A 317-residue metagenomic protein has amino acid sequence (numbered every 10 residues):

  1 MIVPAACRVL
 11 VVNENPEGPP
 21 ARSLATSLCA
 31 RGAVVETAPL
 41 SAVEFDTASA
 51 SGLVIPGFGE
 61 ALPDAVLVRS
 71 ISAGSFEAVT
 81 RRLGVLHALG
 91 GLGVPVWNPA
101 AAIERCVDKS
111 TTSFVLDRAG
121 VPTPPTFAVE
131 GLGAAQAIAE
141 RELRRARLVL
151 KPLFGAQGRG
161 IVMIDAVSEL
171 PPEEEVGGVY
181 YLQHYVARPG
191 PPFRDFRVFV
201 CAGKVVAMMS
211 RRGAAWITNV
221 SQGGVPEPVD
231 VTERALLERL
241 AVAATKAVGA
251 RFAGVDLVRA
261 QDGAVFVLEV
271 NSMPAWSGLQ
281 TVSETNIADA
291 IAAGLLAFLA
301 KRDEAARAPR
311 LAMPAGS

Functional and structural regions predicted by a protein language model:
P4-L10: Extreme N-terminal starter segment of soluble prokaryotic enzymes
E14-P125: Conserved N-proximal alpha/beta basic substrate-recognition cap immediately N-terminal to, or forming the N-lobe
A65-R69, V149, Y181: Structural motif
A119-A146: Rossmann-like NAD(P)H-binding beta-loop-alpha module
L148, V206-A207, A253, F266-E269: Protein kinase-like catalytic core scaffold
Q157-T245: Phosphate-binding site of ATP-dependent enzymes
I217-V267, A290-P314: A long amphipathic alpha-helix within ATP-dependent nucleotide-binding catalytic cores
N271-E284: Glycine-rich phosphate/pyrophosphate-binding beta-alpha loops
